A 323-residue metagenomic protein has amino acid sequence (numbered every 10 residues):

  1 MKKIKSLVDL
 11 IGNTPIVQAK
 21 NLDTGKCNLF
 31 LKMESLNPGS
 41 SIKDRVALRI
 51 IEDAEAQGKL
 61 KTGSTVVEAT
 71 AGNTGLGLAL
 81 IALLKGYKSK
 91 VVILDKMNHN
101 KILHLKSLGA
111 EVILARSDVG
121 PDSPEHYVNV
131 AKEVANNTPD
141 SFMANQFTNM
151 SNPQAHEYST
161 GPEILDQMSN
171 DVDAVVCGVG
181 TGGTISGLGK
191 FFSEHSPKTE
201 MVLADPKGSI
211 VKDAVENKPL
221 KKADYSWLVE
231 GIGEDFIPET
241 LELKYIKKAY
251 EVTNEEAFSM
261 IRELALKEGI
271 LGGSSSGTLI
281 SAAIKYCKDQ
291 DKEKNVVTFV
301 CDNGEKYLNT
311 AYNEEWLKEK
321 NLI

Functional and structural regions predicted by a protein language model:
M1-I323: PLP-dependent amino-acid enzyme catalytic core
